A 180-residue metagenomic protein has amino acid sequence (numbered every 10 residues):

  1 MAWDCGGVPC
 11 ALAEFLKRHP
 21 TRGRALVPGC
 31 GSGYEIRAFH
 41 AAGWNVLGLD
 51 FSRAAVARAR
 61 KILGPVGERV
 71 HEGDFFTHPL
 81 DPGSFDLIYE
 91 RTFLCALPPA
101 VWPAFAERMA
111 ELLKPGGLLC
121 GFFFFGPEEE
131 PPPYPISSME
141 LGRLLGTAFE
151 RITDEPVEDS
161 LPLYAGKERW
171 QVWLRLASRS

Functional and structural regions predicted by a protein language model:
M1-V27, G31-P82, L97-S180: Class I (Rossmann-like) S-adenosyl-L-methionine-dependent methyltransferase catalytic domain, capturing the SAM-binding
D86: Conserved acidic residues
Y89: A conserved beta-strand element that flanks and buttresses the S-adenosyl-L-methionine
T92, A96: Short catalytic micro-motifs in class I SAM-dependent methyltransferases
